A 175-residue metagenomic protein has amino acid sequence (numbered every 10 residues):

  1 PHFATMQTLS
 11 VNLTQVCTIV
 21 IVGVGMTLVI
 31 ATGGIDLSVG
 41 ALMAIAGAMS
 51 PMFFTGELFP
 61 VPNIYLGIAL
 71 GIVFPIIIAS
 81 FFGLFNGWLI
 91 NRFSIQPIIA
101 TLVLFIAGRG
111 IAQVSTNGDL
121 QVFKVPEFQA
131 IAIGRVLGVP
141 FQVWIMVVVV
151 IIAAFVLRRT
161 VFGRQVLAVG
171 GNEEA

Functional and structural regions predicted by a protein language model:
P1-G23, L58-L70: Membrane-interfacial amphipathic/re-entrant helices at transmembrane-helix boundaries
H2, F93, P97-T160: Transmembrane helix-bundle core of multi-pass membrane transporters and related energy-transducing complexes
M6-L9, L28-M49, L89-L102: Short, non-helical or kinked segments that cap or interrupt transmembrane helices
N12, V20, A41-I45, A69-I77 (+2 more regions): Hydrophobic alpha-helical transmembrane segments
V20, V24, L28, A41 (+6 more regions): Hydrophobic positions within alpha-helical transmembrane segments of bacterial inner-membrane proteins
A31-L84: Membrane-embedded helix boundary and interhelical linker motif in transport proteins
I152-A175: Membrane-helix/interface signature in polytopic inner-membrane proteins
